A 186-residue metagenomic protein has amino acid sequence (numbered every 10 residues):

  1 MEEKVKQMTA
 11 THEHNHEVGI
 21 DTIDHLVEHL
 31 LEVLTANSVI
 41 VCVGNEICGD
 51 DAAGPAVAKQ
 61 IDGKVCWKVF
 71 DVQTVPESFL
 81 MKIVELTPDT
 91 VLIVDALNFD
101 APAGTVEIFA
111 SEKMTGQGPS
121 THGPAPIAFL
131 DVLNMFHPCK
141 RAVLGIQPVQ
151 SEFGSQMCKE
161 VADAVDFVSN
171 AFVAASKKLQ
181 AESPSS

Functional and structural regions predicted by a protein language model:
E2-P148, S155-S186: N-terminal catalytic or cofactor-binding beta/alpha core of small enzyme domains
